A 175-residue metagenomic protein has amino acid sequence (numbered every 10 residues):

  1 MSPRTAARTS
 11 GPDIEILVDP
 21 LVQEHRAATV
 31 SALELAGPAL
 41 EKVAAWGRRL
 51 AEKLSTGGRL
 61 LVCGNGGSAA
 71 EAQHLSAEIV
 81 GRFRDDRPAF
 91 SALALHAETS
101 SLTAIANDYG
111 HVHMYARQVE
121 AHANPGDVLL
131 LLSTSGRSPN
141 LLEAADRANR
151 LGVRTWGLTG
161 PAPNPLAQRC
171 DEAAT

Functional and structural regions predicted by a protein language model:
M1-P38: Generic N-terminal amphipathic, Lys/Arg-enriched alpha-helix
V18, A39-V43, S68, N149: Residue-level recognition of alpha-helical structural elements
V22, R26, V43-W46, A72: Hydrophobic packing residues in well-ordered alpha-helices of helical domains and bundles
R26-G37, L54, F83, A123 (+2 more regions): Structural signal for hydrophobic packing residues in well-ordered secondary-structure cores of soluble enzyme domains
L35-T56: A short, well-structured juxtamembrane/interface segment
L60-L61, T155: Hydrophobic beta-strand scaffold residues
S68, Q73-T175: Glycine-rich phosphate-binding loops that contact phosphosugars or nucleotide phosphates
